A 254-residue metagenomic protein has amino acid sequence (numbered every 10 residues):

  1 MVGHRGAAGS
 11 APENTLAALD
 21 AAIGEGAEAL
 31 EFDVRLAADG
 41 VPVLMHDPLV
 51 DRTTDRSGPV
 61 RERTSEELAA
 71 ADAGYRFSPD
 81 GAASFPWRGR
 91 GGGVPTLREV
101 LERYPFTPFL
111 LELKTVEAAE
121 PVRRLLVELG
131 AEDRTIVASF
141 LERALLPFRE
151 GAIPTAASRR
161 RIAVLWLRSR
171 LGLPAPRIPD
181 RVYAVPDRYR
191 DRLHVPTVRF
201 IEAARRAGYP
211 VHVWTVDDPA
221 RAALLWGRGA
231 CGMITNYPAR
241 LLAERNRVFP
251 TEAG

Functional and structural regions predicted by a protein language model:
M1-G3, L30-F32, F109-L111, T135-A138 (+4 more regions): Hydrophobic faces of well-ordered beta-strands that scaffold small-molecule active sites in alpha/beta enzyme cores
M1-S10, T197-E202: N-terminal small/glycine-rich loop or linker at the start of catalytic domains across soluble metabolic enzymes
G6, R35-D39, D47-P48, K114-V116 (+6 more regions): Active-site beta-loop-alpha junctions enriched in small/polar residues
A18-L36, I178: Catalytic domains of carbohydrate-active enzymes, especially glycoside hydrolases
H46-A152, I178-A207: Metal-dependent phosphodiesterase/phospholipase catalytic core, i.e., the His/Asp/Glu-rich active-site region
W87-G89, R159-R160, W166-G254: C-terminal active-site rim and adjoining tail of enzyme catalytic domains
